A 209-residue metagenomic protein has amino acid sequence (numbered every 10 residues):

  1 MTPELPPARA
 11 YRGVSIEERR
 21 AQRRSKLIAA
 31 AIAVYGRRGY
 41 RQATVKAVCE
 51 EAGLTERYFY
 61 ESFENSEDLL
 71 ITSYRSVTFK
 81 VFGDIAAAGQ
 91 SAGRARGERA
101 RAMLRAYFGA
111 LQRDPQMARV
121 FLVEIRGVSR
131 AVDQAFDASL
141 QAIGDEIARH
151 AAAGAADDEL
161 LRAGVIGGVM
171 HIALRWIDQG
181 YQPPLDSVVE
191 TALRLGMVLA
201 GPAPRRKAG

Functional and structural regions predicted by a protein language model:
M1-Q22, A203-G209: N-terminal intrinsically disordered/low-complexity leader segments
A21-I32, G36, R41-Q42, G53 (+7 more regions): An amphipathic alpha-helix adjacent to DNA-recognition modules
K46, R57: Residues within helix-turn-helix
C49: The alpha-helix within a helix-turn-helix
I85-A92, F121-I125, W176-G180: Secondary-structure edge/capping motif, primarily at the C-terminal ends of alpha-helices and the immediately following
G97-L122, G144, A148, A163-I166: Helical hydrophobic small-molecule/effector-binding pocket
A110, R149, E159, V165-P183 (+1 more regions): Amphipathic C-terminal alpha-helical segment
S129-A153, E159-G167, S187-E190, R194-M197: Amphipathic alpha-helical packing segments from all-alpha helical-bundle domains
